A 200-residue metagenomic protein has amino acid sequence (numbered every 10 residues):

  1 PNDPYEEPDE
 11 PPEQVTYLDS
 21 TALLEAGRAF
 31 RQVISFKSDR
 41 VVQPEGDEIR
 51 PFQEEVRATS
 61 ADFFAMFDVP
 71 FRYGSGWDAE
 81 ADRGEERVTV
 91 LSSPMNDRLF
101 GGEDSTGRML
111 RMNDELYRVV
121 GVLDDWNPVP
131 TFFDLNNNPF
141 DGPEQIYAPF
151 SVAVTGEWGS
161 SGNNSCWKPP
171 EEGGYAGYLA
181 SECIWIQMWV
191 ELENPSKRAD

Functional and structural regions predicted by a protein language model:
P1-L99: Structured, solvent-exposed hinge/loop segments at the ends of secondary-structure elements
A61-W77, E85-D200: Mid-to-C-terminal secondary-structure elements that act as membrane-proximal/extracytoplasmic interface segments
